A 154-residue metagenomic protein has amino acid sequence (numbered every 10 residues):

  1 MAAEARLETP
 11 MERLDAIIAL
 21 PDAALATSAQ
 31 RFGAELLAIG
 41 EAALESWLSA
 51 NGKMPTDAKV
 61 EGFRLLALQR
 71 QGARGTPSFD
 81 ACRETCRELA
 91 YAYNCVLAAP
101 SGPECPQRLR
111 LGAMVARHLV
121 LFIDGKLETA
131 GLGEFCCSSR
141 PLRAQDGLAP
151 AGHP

Functional and structural regions predicted by a protein language model:
M1-Q69, E88, V120-P154: Amphipathic alpha-helical interface elements
L25, G75, L97-S101: Short amphipathic alpha-helical interaction patches enriched in hydrophobic/aromatic residues with interspersed Lys/Arg
L68-D80: Short, solvent-exposed, charged loop/turn and helix-capping segments that join or cap alpha-helices on peripheral
A81-G133: Charge-enriched, short contiguous segments at helix-coil
